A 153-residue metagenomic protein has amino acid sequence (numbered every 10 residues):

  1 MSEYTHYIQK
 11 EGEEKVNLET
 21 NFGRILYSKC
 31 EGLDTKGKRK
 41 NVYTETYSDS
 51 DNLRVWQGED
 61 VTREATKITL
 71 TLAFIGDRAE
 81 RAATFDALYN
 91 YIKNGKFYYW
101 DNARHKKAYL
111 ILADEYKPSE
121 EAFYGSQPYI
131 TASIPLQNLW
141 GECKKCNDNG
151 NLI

Functional and structural regions predicted by a protein language model:
M1-I153: Extracellular/virion structural assembly segments
